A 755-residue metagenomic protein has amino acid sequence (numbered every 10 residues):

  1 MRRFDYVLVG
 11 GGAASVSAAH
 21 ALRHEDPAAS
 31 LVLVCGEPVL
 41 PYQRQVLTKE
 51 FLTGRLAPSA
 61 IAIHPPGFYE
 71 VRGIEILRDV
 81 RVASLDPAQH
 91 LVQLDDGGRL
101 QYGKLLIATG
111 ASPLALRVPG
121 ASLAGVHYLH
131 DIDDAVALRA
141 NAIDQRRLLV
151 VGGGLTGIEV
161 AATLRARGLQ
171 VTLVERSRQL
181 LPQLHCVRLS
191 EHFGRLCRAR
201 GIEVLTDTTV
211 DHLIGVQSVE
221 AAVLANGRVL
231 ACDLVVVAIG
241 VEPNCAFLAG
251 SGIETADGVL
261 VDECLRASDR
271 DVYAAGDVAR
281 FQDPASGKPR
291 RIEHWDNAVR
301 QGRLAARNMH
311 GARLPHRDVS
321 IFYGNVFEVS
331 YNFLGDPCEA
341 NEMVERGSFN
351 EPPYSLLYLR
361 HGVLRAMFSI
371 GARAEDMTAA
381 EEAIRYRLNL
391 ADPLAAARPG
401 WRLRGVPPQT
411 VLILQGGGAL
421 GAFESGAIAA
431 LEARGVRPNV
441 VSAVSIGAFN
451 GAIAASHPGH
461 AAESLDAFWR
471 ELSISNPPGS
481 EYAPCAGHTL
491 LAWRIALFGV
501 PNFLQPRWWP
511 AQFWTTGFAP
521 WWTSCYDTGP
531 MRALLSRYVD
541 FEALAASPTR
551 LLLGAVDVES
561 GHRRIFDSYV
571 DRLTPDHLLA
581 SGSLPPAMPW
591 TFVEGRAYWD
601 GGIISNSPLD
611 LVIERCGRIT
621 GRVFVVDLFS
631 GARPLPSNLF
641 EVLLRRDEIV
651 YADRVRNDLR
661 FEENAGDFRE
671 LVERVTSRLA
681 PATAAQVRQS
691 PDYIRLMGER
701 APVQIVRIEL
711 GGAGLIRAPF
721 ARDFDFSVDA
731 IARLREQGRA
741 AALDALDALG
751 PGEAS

Functional and structural regions predicted by a protein language model:
M1-V7, P65-L149, V223-A225, V229 (+2 more regions): FAD-binding core/adjacent interface of flavoenzyme oxidoreductases
R2, R228-E254, V329-R404: C-terminal catalytic lobe of FAD-dependent flavoproteins
R2-F4, V278-D376, A684: Mid-to-C-terminal Rossmann-like scaffold of FAD/NAD(P)H-dependent oxidoreductases
R2-I74, T163-H185: Beta1-alpha1 glycine-rich phosphate/pyrophosphate-binding loop at the start of Rossmann-like nucleotide-binding domains
A28, I76-Q93, L100, R167-V261: A Rossmann-like FAD-binding core segment of flavoenzymes
S122-Q145, Q217-V223, R228-L304, P393-P399 (+1 more regions): FAD-site-proximal beta/loop scaffold in flavoenzymes
Q409-I413, G418-T523, G529, L535 (+5 more regions): Patatin-like phospholipase
T515-R618, V625, S637-V642, D723: Active-site gating loop/helix substructures
